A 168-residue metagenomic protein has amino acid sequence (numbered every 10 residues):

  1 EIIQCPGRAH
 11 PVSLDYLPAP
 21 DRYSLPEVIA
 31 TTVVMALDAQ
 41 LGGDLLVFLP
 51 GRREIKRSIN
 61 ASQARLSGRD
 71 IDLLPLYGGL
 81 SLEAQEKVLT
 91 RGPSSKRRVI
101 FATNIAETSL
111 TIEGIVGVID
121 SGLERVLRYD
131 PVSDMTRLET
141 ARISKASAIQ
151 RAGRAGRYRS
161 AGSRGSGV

Functional and structural regions predicted by a protein language model:
E1-V168: P-loop NTPase motor module signature
